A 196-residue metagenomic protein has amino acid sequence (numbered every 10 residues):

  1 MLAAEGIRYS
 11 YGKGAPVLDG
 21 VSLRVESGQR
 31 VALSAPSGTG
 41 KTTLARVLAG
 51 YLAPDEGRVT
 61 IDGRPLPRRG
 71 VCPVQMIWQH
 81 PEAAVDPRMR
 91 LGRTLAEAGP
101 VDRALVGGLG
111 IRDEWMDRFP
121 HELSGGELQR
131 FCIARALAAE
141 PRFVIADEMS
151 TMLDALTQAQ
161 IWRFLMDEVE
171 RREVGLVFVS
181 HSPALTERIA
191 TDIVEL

Functional and structural regions predicted by a protein language model:
M1-A4, R8-G20, S27: A short, flexible loop at the N-terminus of ABC-type nucleotide-binding domains that lies
A49: Helix-to-loop junction immediately C-terminal to a conserved catalytic motif
G63-Q75, A83, M89, R93: ABC ATPase NBD coupling module
H80, P87-D102: Q-loop/switch helix immediately C-terminal to the Walker
F119-L123, E127: Conserved ABC ATPase signature
I133, I145, I161: Hydrophobic anchor residue at the start of the ABC signature
E140: Conserved catalytic motifs of ABC-family nucleotide-binding domains
